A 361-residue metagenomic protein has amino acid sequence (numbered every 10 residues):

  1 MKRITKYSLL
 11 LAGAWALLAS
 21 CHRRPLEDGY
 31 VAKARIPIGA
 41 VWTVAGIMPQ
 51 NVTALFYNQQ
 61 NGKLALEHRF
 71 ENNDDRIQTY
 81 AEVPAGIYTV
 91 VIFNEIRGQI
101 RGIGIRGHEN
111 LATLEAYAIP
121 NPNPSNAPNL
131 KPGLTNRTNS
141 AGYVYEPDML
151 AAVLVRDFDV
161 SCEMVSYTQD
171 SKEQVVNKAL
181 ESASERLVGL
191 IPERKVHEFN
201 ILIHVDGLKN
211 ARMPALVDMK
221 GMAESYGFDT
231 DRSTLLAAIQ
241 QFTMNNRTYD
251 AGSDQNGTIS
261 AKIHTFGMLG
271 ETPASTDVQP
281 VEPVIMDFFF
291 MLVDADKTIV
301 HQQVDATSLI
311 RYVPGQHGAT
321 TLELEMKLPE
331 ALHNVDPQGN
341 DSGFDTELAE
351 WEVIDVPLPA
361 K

Functional and structural regions predicted by a protein language model:
R3-T5, G13-W42: Bacterial Sec-dependent N-terminal signal peptides
D28-A32, E82-G86, S182-S184, I191-K195 (+2 more regions): Solvent-exposed loop and beta-edge segments used for protein-protein assembly and interaction
I38-P49, L202-A211: Structural motif
L55-G104, R212-P314: Tryptophan-paired
E67-P192: Short, low-hydrophobicity acidic/polar segments
A116-L130, R311-P329: Low-complexity, Pro/Ser/Thr- and charge-rich linker/hinge segments at domain boundaries
T138-F266: Acidic, serine/threonine- and glycine-rich low-complexity intrinsically disordered segments that serve as flexible
Q316-K361: Hydrophobic, glycine-enriched assembly/anchoring segments
